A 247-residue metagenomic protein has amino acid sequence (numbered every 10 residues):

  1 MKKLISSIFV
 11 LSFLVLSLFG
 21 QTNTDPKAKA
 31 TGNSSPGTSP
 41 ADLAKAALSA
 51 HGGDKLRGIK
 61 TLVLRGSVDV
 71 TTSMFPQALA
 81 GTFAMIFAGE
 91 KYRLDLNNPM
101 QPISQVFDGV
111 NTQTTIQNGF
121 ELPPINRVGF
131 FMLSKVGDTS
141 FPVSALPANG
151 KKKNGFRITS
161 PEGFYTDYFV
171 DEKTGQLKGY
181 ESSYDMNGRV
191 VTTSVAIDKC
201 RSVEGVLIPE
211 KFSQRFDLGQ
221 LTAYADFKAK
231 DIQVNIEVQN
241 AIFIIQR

Functional and structural regions predicted by a protein language model:
M1-L4, Q21: Positively charged n-region of N-terminal signal peptides that target proteins for export
S7-S17: Bacterial N-terminal signal peptides
L18-K45: Sec-dependent signal peptide cleavage junction
S35, D42-N118, P147-A148: N-terminal mature ectodomain segment of secretory-pathway/periplasmic proteins
A50, L79, F141-V143, E181 (+1 more regions): Short structured motifs
G109-D138: Acidic/charged, solvent-exposed loop-and-adjacent secondary-structure segments enriched in E/D, K/R, S/T, and G/P
S134-P147, R189-V195: A short, amphipathic edge element
K153-Q246: Gly/Pro-enriched, hydrophobic low-complexity segments that function as extracytoplasmic propeptides/linkers
